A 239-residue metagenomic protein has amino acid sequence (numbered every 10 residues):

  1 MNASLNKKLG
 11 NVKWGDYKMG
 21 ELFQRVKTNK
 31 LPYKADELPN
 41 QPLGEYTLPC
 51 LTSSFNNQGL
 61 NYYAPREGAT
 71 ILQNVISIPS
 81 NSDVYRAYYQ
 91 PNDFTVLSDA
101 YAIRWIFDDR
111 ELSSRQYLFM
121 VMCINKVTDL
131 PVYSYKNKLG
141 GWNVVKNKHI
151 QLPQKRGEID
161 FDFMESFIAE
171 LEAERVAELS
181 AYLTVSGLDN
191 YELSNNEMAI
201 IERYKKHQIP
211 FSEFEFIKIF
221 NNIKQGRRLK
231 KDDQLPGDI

Functional and structural regions predicted by a protein language model:
M1-N57, K155-I239: Non-catalytic DNA-recognition/assembly elements of restriction-modification systems
G20-N147, E215-I239: DNA target-recognition domains and sequence-specific DNA-contacting regions of bacterial/archaeal
N147-K155: An amphipathic, hydrophobic-aromatic interaction surface with interspersed Lys/Arg that forms lipid/phosphate-bearing
